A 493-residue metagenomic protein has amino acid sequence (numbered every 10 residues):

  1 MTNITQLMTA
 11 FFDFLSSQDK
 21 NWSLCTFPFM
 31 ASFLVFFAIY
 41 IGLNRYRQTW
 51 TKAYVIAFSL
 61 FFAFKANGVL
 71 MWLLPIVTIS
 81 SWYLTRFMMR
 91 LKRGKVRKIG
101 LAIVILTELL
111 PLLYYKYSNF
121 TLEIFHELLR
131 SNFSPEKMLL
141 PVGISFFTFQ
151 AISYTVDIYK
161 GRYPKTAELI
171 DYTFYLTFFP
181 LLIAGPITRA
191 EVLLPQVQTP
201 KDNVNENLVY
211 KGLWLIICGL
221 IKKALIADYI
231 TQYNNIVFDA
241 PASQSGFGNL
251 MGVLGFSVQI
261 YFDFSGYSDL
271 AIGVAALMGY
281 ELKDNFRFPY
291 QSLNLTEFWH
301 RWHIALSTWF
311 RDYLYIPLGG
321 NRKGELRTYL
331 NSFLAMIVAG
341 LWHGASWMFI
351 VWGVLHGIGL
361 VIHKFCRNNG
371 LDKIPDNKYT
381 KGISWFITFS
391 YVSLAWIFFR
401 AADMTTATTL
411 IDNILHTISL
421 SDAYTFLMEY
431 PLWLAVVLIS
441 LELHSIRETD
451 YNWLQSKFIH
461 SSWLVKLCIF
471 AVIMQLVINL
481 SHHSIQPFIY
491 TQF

Functional and structural regions predicted by a protein language model:
T2-Q492: Membrane-embedded transmembrane alpha-helical bundles that form the catalytic cores of multi-pass lipid-modifying
